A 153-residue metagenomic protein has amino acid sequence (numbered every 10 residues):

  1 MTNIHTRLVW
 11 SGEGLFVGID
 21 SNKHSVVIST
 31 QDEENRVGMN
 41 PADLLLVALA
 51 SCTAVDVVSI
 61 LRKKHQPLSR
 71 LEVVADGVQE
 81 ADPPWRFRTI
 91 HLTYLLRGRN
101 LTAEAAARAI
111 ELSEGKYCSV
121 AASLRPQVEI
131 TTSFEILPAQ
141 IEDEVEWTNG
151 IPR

Functional and structural regions predicted by a protein language model:
M1-V47, V58-R153: Extended beta-strand/beta-hairpin segments
C52: Alpha-helical metal-binding/catalytic segments enriched in His/Glu/Asp
